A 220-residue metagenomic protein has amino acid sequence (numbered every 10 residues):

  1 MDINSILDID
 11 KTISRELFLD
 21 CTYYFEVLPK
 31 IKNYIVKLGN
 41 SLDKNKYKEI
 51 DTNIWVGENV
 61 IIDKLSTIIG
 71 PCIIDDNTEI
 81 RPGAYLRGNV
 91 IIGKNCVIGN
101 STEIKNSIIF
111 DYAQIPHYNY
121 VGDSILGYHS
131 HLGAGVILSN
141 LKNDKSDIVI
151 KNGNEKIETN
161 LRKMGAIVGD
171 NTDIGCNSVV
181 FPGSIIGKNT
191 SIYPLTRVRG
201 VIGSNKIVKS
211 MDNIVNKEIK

Functional and structural regions predicted by a protein language model:
M1, L38-K44, V56-N59, R87-C96 (+2 more regions): Phosphate-binding glycine-rich loops and adjacent basic patches that engage nucleotide phosphates, nucleic-acid
M1-N53, E58, N189, L195 (+2 more regions): Terminal amphipathic alpha-helical/low-complexity segments used for targeting or macromolecular assembly
D2-I9, T52, V56, I74 (+9 more regions): A generic structural signal for ordered alpha-helices
I9-I13, L42, V60, T78 (+3 more regions): Generic, low-specificity signal for short hydrophobic/alpha-helical stretches with a mild N-terminal bias, encompassing
S14-E16, T22, I109, P116-K220: Glycine-rich hexapeptide-repeat left-handed beta-helix
Y47-E49, S66, A84, L161 (+2 more regions): A generic local structural motif
K64-C96, I148-N154, E158, K209-K220: Short secondary-structure boundary segments
